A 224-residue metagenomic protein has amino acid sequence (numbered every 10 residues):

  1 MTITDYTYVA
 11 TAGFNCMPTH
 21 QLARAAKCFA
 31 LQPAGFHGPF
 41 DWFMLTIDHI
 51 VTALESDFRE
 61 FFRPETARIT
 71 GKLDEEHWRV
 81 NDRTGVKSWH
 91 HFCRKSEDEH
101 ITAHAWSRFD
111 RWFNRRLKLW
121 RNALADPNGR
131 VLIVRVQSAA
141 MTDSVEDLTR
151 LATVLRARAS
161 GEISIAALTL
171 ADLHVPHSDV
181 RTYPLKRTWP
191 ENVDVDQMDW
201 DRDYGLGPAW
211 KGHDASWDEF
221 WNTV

Functional and structural regions predicted by a protein language model:
T2-V224: Extracellular glycan-modifying ectodomains
